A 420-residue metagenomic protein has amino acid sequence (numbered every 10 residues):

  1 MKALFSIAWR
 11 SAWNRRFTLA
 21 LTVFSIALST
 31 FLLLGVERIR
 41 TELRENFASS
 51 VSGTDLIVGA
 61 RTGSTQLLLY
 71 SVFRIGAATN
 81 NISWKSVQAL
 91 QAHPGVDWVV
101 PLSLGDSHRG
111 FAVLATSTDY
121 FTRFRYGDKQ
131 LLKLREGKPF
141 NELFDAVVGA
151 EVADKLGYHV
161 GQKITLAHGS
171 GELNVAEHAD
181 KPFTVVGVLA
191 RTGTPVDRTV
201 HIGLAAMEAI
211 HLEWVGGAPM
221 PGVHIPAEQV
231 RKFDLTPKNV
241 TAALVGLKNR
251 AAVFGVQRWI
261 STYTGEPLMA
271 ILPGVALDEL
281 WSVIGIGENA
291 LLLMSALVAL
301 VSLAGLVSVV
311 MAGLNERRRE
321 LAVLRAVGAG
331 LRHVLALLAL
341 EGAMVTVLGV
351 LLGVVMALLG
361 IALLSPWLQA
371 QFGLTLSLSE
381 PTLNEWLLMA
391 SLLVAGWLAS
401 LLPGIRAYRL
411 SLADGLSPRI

Functional and structural regions predicted by a protein language model:
M1-L34, A339, I420: N-terminal Sec/SRP start-transfer signal
A12, R325-R332, L410, R419-I420: Short helix-to-coil transition segments within interhelical loops that connect adjacent transmembrane helices
F24, N289-V309: Internal alpha-helical transmembrane segments of multipass membrane proteins, especially hydrophobic lipid-embedded
L33-T122, K138-E142, K232, V256 (+2 more regions): Hydrophobic, regular-secondary-structure patches
S107-T118, G127-P219: Hydrophobic secondary-structure segments that place a key small or acidic residue at a functional site
E177-T184, V188-E288: Mechanotransmission and gating elements of multispan inner-membrane complexes involved in transport and envelope
A296-V301, M311-G313, R318-S365, L387 (+2 more regions): Transmembrane alpha-helical interface segments in multi-pass membrane proteins
L351-S391, L401-D414: Short helix-loop junctions at transmembrane helix boundaries
